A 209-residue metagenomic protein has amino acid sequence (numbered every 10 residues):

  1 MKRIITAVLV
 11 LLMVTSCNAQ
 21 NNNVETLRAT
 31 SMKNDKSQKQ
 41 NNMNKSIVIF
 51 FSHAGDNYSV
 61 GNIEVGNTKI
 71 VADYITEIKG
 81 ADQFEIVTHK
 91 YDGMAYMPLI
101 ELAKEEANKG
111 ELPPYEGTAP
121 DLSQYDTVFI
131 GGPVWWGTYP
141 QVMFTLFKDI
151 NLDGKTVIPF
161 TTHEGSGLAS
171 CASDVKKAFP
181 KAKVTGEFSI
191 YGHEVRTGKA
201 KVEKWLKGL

Functional and structural regions predicted by a protein language model:
M1-T26: Bacterial Sec-dependent N-terminal signal peptides
R3, K45, G80-D82, T156 (+1 more regions): Residues at the starts of beta-strands that form the adenosine-phosphate
N23-Y125, G137, A200-L209: N-terminal beta1-alpha1-beta2 submodule of the flavodoxin-like/Rossmannoid cofactor-binding fold
D56-N62, I130-P133, T161-E164, Y191-G192: Second-shell loop/turn segments in exported
N62-G66, G137, G165-A169, G192-T197: Soluble non-cytosolic domains of exported or imported proteins
E85-V87, T161, S189: Residue-level recognition of beta-strand->loop/alpha-helix junctions
M94-K183: Helix-loop-strand module that forms the ligand-binding subsite of alpha/beta enzymes
K183-L209: Glycine-rich phosphate/pyrophosphate-binding loop and the adjoining helix
